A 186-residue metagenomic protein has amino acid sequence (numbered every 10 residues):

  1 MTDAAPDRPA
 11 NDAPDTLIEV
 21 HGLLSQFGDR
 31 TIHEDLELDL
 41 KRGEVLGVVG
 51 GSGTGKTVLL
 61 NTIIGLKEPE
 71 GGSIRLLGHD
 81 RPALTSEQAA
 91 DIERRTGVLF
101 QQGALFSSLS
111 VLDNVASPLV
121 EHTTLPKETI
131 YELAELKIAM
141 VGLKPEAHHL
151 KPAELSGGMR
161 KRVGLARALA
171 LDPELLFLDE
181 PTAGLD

Functional and structural regions predicted by a protein language model:
V49-G51: The feature captures the beta-strand-to-loop junction immediately N-terminal to the Walker
I64: Helix-to-loop junction immediately C-terminal to a conserved catalytic motif
H79-D80, K127-E146: Conserved ABC ATPase "signature" region
K151-L155, M159: Conserved ABC ATPase signature
D172: Conserved catalytic motifs of ABC-family nucleotide-binding domains
L176-D179: Catalytic Walker B motif of ABC-type/P-loop ATPase nucleotide-binding domains
